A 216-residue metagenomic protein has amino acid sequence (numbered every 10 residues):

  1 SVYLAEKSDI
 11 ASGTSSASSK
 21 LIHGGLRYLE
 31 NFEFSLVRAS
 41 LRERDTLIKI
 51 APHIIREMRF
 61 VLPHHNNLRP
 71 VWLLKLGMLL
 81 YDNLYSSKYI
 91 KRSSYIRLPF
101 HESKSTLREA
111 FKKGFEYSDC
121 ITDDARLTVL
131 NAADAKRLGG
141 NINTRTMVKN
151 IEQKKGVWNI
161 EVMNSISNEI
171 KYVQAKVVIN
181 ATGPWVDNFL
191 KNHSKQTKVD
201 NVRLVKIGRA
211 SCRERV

Functional and structural regions predicted by a protein language model:
S1-S18: Glycine-rich FAD pyrophosphate-binding loop
K20-S103: Dinucleotide-binding Rossmann-like beta1-alpha1 core, especially the glycine-rich loop that anchors the ADP
P99-L138, N159, E169-V173: Helix-loop-beta segment of a Rossmann-like dinucleotide-binding subdomain
D134, T146, N164-I166: Flavin (primarily FAD) cofactor-binding/catalytic cores of flavoenzymes
T144-N159: A conserved short coil-to-beta-strand element within the FAD-binding core of flavoproteins
I166-V177, A181: Core beta-strand elements of the Rossmann-like FAD/NAD(P) dinucleotide-binding domain in flavoenzyme oxidoreductases
N180-Q196: Flavin (primarily FAD) binding-site architecture
I207-V216: Residue-level detector of conserved catalytic or cofactor/ligand-binding positions in enzyme active sites
